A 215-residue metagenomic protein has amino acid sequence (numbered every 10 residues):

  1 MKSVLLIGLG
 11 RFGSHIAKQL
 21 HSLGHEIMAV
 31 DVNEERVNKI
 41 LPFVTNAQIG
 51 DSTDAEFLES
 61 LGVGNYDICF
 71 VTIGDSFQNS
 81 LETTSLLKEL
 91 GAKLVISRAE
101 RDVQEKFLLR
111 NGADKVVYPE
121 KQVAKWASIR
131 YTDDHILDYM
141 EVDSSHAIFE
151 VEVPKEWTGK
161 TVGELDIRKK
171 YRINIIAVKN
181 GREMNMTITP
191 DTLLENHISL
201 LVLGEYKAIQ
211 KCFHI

Functional and structural regions predicted by a protein language model:
M1-I215: Cytosolic regulatory regions of ion transport systems
